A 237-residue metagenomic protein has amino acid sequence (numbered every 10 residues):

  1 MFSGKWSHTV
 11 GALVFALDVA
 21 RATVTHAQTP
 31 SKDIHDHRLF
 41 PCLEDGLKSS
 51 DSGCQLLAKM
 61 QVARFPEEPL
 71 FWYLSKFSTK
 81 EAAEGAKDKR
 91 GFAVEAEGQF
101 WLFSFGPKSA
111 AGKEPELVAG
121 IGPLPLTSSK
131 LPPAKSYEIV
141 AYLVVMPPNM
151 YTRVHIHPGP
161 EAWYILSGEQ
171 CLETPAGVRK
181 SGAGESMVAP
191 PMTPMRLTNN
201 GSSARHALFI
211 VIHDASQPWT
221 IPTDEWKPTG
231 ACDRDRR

Functional and structural regions predicted by a protein language model:
F2-G11, F15-A162, E169-R237: Jelly-roll (double-stranded beta-helix
